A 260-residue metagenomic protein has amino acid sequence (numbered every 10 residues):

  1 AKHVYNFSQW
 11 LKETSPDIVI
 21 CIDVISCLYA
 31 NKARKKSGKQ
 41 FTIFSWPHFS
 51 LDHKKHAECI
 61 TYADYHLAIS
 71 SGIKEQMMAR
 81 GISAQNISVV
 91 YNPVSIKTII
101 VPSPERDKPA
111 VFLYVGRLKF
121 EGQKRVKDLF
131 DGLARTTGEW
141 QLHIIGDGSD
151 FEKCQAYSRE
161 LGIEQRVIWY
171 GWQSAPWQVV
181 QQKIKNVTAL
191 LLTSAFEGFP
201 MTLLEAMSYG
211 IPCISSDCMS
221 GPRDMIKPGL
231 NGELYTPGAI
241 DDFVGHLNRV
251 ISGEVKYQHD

Functional and structural regions predicted by a protein language model:
L11, G38-P47, L51-S71: A conserved, positively charged/aromatic
C21-C27, P47: Short His-centered aromatic/hydrophobic patch
G72, P93: Carbohydrate-associated surface elements
P104-L133, H143: Conserved donor-binding/catalytic core segment of Leloir-type glycosyltransferases
Q155-Q173: Nucleotide-activated donor-binding/catalytic signature segment of Leloir-type glycosyltransferases, i.e., the conserved
A195: Aromatic "clamp/platform" in nucleotide-sugar-dependent glycosyltransferases that forms part of the donor/acceptor
P212-S216: Short hydrophobic beta-strand element within catalytic cores of glycosyltransferases and related nucleotide-activated
K227-G229, E233-I240, N248-V255: Conserved acidic donor-binding segment of nucleotide-sugar-dependent glycosyltransferases
